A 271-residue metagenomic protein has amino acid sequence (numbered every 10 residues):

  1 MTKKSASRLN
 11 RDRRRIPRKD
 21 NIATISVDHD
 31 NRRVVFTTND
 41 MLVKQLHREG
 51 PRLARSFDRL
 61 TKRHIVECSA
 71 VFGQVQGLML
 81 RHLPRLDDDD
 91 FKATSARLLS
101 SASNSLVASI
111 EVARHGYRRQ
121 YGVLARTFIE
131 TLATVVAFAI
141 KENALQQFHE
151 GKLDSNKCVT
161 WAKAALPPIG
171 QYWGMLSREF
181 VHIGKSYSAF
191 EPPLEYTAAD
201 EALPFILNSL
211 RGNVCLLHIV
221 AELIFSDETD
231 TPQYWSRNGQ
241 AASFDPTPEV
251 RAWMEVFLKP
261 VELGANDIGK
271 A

Functional and structural regions predicted by a protein language model:
K3-P84, F148-A271: Long, charged low-complexity segments
R81-T94, N104-Y187: Short non-catalytic regulatory patches outside canonical folded cores
L99-S101: Short helix-capping and inter-helix turn/linker motifs at the boundaries of alpha-helical repeat units
